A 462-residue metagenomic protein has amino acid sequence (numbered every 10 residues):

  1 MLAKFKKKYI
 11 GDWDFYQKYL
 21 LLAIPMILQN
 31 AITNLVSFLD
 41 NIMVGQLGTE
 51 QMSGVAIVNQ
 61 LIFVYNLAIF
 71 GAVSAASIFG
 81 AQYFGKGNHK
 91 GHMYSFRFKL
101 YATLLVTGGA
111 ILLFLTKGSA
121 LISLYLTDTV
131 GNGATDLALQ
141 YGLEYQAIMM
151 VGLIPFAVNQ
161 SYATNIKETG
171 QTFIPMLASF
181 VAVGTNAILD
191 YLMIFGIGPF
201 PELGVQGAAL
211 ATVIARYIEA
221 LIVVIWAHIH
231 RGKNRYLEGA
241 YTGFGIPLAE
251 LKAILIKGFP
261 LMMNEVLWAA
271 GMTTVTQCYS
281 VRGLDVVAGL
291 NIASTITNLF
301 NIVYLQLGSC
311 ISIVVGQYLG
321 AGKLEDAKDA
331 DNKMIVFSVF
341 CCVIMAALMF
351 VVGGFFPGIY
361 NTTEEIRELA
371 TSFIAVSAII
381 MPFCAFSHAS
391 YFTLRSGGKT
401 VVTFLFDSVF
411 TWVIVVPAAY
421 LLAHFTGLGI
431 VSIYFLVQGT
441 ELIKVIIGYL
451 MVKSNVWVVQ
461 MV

Functional and structural regions predicted by a protein language model:
M1-A23, G80-G152, F200-F259, V315-I380 (+1 more regions): Short alpha-helical transmembrane segments in multi-pass integral membrane proteins
L21-D40, I148, N159, A182 (+5 more regions): Transmembrane helical elements of multi-pass membrane transporters/channels
M26, N30, I42, N59 (+17 more regions): Transmembrane alpha-helix boundary and packing residues in multipass membrane permease domains and related
I27, A31, L35, L39 (+18 more regions): Generic alpha-helical transmembrane segments of integral inner-membrane proteins, especially permease/transport modules
A31, L35-S53, I122-D136, L192-L203 (+5 more regions): Helix-terminus/linker motif at the lipid-water interface of multi-pass membrane proteins
T49-Q60, G142, Q146, A209 (+3 more regions): Small-residue hotspots at the loop-to-helix junctions and early N-terminal turns of transmembrane alpha-helices
M52-L112, F156-P175, G289-G353, C384-T403: Small-residue-rich hydrophobic transmembrane alpha-helices
V73, S77, I148-E168, P175-N186 (+6 more regions): Short runs within selected transmembrane alpha-helices of multi-pass transporters and secretion channels
